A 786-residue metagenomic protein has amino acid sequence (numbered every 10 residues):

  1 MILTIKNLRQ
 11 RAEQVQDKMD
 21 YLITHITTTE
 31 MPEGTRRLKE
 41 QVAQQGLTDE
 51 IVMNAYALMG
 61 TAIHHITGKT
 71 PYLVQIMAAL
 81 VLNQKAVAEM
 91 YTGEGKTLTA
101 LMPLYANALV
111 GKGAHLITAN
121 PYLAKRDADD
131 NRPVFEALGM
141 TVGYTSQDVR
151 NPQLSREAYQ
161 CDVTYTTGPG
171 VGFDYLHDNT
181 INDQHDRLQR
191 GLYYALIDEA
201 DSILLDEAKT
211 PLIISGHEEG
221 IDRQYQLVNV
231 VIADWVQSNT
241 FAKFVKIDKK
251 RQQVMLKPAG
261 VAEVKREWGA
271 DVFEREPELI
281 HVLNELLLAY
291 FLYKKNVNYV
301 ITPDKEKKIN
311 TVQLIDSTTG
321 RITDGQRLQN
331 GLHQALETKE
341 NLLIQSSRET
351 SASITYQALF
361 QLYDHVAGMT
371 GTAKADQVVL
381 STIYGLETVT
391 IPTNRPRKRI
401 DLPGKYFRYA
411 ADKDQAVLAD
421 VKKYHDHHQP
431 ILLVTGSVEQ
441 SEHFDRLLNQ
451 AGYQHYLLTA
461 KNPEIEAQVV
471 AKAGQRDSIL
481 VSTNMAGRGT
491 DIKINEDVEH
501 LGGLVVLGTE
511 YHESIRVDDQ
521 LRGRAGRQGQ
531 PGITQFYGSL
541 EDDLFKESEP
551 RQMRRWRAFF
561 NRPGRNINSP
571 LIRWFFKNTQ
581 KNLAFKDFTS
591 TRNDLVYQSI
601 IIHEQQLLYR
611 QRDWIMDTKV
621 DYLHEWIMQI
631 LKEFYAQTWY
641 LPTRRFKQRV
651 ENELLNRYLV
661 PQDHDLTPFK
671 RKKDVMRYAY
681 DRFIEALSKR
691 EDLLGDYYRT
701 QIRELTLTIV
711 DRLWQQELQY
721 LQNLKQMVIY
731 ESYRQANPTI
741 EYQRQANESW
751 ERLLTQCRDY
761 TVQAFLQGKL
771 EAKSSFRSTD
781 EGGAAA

Functional and structural regions predicted by a protein language model:
M1-P563, K586, I602-E604, Y609-Q611 (+1 more regions): Conserved P-loop NTPase motor core
Q313, I322-Q326, L544, S548-Q552 (+1 more regions): Extended, charged helical/alpha-beta scaffold domains that provide interaction surfaces
